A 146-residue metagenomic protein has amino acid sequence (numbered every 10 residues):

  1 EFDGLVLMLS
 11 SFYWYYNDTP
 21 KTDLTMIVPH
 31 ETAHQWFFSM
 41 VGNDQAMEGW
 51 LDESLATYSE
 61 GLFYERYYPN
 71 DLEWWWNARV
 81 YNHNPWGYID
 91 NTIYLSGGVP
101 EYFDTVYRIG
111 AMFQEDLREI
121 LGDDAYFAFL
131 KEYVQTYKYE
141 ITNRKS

Functional and structural regions predicted by a protein language model:
E1-Q35, S39-E48, S59, P100: Juxtacatalytic substrate-recognition/specificity segment
L5, L72-E73, D123-F127, R144-K145: Alpha-helix initiation and N-capping motif
M8, I93-L95, F127-A128: A short alpha-helix capping/helix-coil boundary motif
W14-T19, N43, E65-N70, I120-D124: Secondary-structure transition/capping motifs at alpha-helix termini and the adjoining loop/turn into the next element
T32-G42, A56-E60, I109-L121, Y126-E132: Alpha-helical scaffold elements that line and support the substrate/ligand-binding pocket of soluble hydrolases
N43-E48, D71-W74, A128-E132: Surface-exposed patches in mature extracellular/periplasmic domains of secreted proteins
G49, E53-M112, E119-L121, Y137: Acidic/His/Gly-enriched intrinsically disordered linker/tail segments that often contain short helix/coil "MoRF-like"
Q135-S146: Beta/coil-rich, acidic/histidine-enriched accessory regions frequently appended to metallopeptidases
